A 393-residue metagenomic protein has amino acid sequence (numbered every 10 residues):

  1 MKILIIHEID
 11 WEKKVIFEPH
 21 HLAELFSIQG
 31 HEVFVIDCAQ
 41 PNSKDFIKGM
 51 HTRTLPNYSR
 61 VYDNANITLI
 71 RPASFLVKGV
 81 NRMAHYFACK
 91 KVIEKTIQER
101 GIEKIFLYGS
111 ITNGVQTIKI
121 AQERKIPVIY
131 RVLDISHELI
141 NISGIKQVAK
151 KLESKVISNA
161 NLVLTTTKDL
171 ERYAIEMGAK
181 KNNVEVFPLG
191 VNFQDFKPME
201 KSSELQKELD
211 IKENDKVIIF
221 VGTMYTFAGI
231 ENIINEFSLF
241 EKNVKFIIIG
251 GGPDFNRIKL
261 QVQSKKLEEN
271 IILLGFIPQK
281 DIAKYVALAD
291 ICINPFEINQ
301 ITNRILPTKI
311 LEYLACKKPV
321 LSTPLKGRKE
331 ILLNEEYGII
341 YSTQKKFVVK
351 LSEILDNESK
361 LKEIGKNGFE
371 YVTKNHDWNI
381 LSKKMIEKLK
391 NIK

Functional and structural regions predicted by a protein language model:
L22, F87, K91-K95, V115-E123 (+2 more regions): Membrane-proximal helix-turn-helix segments that form the acceptor-binding/catalytic region of lipid-linked
D169, G190: Carbohydrate-associated surface elements
K197-I211: A short helix/loop element that forms part of the nucleotide-sugar donor recognition site in Leloir-type
K212-F237, I247: Conserved donor-binding/catalytic core segment of Leloir-type glycosyltransferases
N256-A283, E335: Nucleotide-activated donor-binding/catalytic signature segment of Leloir-type glycosyltransferases, i.e., the conserved
I291-N294, E312-S322: Short hydrophobic beta-strand element within catalytic cores of glycosyltransferases and related nucleotide-activated
L333-K345, E353-S359: Conserved acidic donor-binding segment of nucleotide-sugar-dependent glycosyltransferases
E353, K360-K374, K384: A short, well-ordered alpha-helix in the C-terminal region of glycosyltransferases
